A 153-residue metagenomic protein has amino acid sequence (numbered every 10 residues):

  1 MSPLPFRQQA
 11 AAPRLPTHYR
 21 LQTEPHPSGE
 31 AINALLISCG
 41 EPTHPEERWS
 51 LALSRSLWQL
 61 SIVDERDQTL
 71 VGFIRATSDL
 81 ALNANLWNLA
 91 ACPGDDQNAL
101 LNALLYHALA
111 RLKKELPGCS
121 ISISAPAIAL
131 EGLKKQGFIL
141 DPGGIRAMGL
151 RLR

Functional and structural regions predicted by a protein language model:
S2-E47, G144-M148: Short amphipathic alpha-helix that is part of the acyltransferase structural core
H44-R66, L70-A90: A conserved beta-strand-loop-helix scaffold within acyl/acetyltransferase catalytic domains
L89-A99: A short, internal acetyl-CoA/4′-phosphopantetheine-binding micro-motif in the GNAT/acyltransferase core
Q97-R111: Conserved acetyl-CoA-binding loop-helix of GNAT-fold acetyltransferases
L112-A125: Conserved GNAT acetyl-CoA-binding A-motif
A129-L133: Short, charged/polar "capping" segments at the starts of alpha-helices and the immediately preceding loops
K135, M148-L152: C-terminal binding/interaction regions
K135-G144: Conserved acetyl-CoA-binding loop of GNAT-fold acetyltransferases
